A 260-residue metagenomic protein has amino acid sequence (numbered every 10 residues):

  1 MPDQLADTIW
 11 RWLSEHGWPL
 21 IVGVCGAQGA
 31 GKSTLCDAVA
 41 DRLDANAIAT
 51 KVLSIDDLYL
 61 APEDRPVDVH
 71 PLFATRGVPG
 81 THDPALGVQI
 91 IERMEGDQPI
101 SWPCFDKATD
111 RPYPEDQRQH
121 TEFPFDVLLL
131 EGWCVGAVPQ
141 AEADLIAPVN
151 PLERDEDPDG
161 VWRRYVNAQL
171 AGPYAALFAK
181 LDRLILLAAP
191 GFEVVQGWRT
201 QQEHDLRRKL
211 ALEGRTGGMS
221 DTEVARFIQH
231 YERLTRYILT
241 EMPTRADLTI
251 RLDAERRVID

Functional and structural regions predicted by a protein language model:
M1-G23, A27: Extreme N-terminal, non-catalytic leader segments that precede Walker-type/kinase nucleotide-binding cores
K32: Conserved lysine of the Walker
L35: Hydrophobic positions on the alpha1 helix immediately C-terminal to the Walker A/P-loop
A38: Active-site signature of alpha/beta-hydrolase-fold catalytic machinery across serine- and Asp/Cys-nucleophile hydrolases
D41-K51: Post-Walker A helix-loop "phosphate-sensing" segment adjacent to the P-loop in P-loop NTPases
K51-S54, L58-T109: Conserved nucleotide-sensing/catalytic segment adjacent to the nucleotide-binding pocket in NTP-handling enzymes
E92-V138: Phosphate-binding/switch loop-helix module in NTP-utilizing enzymes
C134-D260: Conserved NTP phosphate-binding and transfer environment spanning the P-loop NTPase/kinase superfamily
